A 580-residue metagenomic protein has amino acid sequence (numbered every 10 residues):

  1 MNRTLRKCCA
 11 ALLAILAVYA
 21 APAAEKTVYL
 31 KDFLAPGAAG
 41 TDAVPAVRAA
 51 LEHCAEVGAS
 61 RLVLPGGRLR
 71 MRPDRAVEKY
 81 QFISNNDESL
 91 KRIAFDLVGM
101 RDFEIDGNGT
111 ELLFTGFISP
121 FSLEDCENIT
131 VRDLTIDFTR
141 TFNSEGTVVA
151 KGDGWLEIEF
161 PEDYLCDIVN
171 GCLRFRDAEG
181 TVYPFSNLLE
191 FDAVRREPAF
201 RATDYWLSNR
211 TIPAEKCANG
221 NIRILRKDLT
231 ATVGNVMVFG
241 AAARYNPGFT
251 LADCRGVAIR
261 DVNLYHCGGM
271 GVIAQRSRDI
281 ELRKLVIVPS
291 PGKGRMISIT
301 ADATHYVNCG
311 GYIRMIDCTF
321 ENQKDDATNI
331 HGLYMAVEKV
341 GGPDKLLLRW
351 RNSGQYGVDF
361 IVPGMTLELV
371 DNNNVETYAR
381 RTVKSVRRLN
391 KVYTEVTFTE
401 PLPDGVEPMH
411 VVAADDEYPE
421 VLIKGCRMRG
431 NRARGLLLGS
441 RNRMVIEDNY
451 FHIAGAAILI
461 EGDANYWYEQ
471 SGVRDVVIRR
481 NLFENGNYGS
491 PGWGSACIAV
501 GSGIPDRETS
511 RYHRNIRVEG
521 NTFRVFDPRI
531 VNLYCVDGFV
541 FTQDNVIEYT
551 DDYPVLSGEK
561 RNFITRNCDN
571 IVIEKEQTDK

Functional and structural regions predicted by a protein language model:
L13-P22: Hydrophobic h-region of N-terminal signal peptides that target proteins for export in Gram-negative bacteria
A23-A46: Right-handed parallel beta-helix/beta-solenoid
V28, L62, F95, F103 (+26 more regions): Solenoid scaffold repeats with emphasis on beta-solenoid/beta-helix
F33-L34, V47-L51, A59-F103, G109-S122 (+3 more regions): N-terminal extracellular ligand-recognition/capping segment immediately after the signal peptide
A59, F114-P120, R140-S144, N246-G248 (+12 more regions): Short glycine/acidic-rich loop motifs that flank beta-strands on beta-rich extracellular proteins
F114, F138-R140, P161-K216, Y356-Y393: Ser/Thr/Gly-rich low-complexity blocks that favor extended beta-strand/coil architectures
L134, V262, L285, C318 (+7 more regions): Consensus "Asn ladder" position of solenoid repeat domains
A199-R244, T377, V386-V421, R429-G430: Small/polar beta-strand repeat architecture
